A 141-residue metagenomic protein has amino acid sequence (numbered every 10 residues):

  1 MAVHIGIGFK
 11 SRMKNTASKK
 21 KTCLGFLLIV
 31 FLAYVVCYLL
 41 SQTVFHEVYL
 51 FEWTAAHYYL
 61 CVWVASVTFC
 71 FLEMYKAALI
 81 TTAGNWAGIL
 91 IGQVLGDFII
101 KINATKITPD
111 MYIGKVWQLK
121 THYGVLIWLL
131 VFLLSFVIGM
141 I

Functional and structural regions predicted by a protein language model:
A2-C61: N-terminal signal-anchor transmembrane alpha-helix
G6, S11, V67-Y75, V137-I141: Structural signal for the C-terminal ends of transmembrane alpha-helices and the immediately following loop
K19-F26, V125-I141: Membrane-water interface at the C-terminal end of transmembrane alpha helices
C23-F26, Y59, A77, T81 (+2 more regions): Hydrophobic alpha-helical transmembrane segments of integral membrane proteins, especially multi-pass transporters
V30-S41, G84-D97: Aromatic-anchored segments of alpha-helical transmembrane domains
Q42-H57, G92-L126: Interfacial non-cytosolic loop connecting adjacent transmembrane helices
H57-A83: Canonical alpha-helical transmembrane segments
K76-L90, I102-T105: Membrane-helix interface/capping segments
